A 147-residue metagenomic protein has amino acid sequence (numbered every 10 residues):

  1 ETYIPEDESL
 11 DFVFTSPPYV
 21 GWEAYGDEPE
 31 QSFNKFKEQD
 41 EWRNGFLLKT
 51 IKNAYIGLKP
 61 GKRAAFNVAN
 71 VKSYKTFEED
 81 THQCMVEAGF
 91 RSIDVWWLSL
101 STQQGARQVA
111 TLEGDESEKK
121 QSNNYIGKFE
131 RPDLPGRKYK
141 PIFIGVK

Functional and structural regions predicted by a protein language model:
Y3, S9-T50, K72: Mobile active-site "lid"/loop adjacent to the S-adenosyl-L-methionine
P5, K59-P60, K147: Short conserved AdoMet
E8-S9, K62: Short coil/turn segments at beta-strand junctions that form active-site/ligand-binding loops
T15, S32-N34, Q83-E87, L112-G114: Short, low-complexity, polar/charged sequence segments that are solvent-exposed and flexible
D40-S101: Conserved Class I SAM-dependent methyltransferase catalytic core
K72-H82, F90-K147: Class I S-adenosyl-L-methionine
